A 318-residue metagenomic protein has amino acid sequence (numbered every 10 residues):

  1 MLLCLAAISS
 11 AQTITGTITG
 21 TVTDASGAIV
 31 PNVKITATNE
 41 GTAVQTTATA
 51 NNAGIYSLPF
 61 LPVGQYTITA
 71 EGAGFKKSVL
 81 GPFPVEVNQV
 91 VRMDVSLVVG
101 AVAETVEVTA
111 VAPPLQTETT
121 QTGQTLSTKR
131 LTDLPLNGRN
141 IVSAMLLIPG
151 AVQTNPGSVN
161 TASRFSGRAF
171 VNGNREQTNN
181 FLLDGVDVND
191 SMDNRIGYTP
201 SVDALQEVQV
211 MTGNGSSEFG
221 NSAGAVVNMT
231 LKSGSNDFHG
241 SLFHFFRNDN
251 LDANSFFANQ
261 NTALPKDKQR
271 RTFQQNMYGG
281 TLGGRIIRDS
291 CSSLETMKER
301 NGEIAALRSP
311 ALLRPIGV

Functional and structural regions predicted by a protein language model:
L2-S127: Periplasm-facing N-terminal accessory domains of Gram-negative outer-membrane beta-barrel systems
V30, D190, G302-I304: Conserved protein kinase catalytic core
V44, D249-A253, G302-A306: Outer-membrane beta-barrel proteins
N51, F75-S233, N248, D252 (+3 more regions): Periplasmic N-terminal accessory/gating domains of Gram-negative outer-membrane beta-barrel systems
Y66, S241-R247: Short, small-residue-rich packing micro-motifs
N180-L182, H244, S293-L294: Structural recognition of the beta-strand scaffold that forms the well-ordered cores of secreted hydrolase catalytic
G234, H239, Q269-V318: Transmembrane beta-barrel wall of Gram-negative outer-membrane proteins
